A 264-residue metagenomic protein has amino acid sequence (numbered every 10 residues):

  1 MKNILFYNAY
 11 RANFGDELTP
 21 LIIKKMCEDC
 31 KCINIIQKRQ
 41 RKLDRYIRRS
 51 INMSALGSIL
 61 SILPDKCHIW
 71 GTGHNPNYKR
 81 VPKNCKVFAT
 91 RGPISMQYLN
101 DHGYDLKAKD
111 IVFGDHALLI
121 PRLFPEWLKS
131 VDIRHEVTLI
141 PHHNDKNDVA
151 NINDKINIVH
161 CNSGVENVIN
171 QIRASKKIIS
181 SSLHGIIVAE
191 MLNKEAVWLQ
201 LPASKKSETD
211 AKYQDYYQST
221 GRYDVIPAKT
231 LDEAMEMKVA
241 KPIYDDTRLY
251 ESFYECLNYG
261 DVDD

Functional and structural regions predicted by a protein language model:
M1-D264: Active-site anion-handling motifs in enzyme catalytic cores
